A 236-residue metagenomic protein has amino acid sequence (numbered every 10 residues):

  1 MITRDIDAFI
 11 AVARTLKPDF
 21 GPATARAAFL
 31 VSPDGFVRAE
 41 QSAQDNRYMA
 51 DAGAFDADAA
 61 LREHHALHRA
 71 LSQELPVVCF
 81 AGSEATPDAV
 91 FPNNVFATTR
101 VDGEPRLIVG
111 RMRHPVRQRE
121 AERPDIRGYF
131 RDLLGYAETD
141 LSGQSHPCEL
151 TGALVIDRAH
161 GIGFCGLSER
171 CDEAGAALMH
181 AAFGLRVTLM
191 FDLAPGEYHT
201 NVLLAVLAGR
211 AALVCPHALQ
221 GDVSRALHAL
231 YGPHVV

Functional and structural regions predicted by a protein language model:
M1-V236: The feature marks the mature, well-folded catalytic cores of soluble enzymes
